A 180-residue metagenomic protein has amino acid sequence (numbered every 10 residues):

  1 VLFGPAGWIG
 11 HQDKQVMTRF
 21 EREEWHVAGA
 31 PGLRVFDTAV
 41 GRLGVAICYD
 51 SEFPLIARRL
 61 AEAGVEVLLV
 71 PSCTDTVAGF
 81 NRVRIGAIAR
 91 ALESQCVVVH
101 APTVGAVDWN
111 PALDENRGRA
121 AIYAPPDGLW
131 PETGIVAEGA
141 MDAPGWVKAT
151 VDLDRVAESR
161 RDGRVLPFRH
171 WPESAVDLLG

Functional and structural regions predicted by a protein language model:
V1-A63, T76-A89, V165: Active-site catalytic loop in hydrolytic enzyme cores
V1-L2, R34-V35, H100, R119-I122 (+1 more regions): Short beta-strand scaffold segments in enzyme catalytic cores
G4, A124, L153-R155: Non-catalytic surface loops within mature trypsin-like serine protease
G7-G10, G128-W130, V156: Short helix-loop capping/hinge motifs at secondary-structure junctions, enriched in acidic/polar residues
K14-V27, P144-E158: A short, polar/charged loop-to-alpha-helix boundary motif
W25-H26, P111-A112, F168: Short Gly/Pro-enriched turn/cap motifs at secondary-structure boundaries
E52-P144: CN hydrolase (nitrilase-like) catalytic-core segments centered on the catalytic cysteine and neighboring Lys/Glu
V151-G180: A short C-terminal boundary segment appended to hydrolase-like catalytic domains
